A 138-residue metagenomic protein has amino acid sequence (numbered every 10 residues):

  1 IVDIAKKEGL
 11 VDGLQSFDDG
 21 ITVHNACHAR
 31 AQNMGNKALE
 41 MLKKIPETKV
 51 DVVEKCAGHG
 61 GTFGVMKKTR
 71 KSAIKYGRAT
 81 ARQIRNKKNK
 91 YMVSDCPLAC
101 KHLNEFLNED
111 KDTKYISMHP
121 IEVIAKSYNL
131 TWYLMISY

Functional and structural regions predicted by a protein language model:
I1-Y138: Iron-sulfur cluster-binding electron-transfer modules in prokaryotic oxidoreductases
